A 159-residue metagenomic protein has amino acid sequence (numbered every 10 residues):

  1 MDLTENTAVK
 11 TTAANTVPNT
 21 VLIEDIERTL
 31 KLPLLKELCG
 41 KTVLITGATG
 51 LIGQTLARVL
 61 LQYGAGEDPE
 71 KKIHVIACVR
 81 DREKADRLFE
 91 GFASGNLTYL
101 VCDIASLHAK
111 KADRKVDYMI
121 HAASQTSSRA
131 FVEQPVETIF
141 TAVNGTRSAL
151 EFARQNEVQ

Functional and structural regions predicted by a protein language model:
L22-K41: A short, basic/flexible loop-to-alpha-helix module at the beginning of a structural domain
T42-G66: N-terminal Rossmann NAD(P)H-binding glycine-rich loop of SDR-like oxidoreductase domains
Q54, T98-T141: NAD(P)H-binding glycine-rich loop region in Rossmannoid oxidoreductase-like domains and their noncatalytic homologs
A65-A85: Conserved glycine-rich Rossmann-like NAD(P)H-binding loop of the short-chain dehydrogenase/reductase
E83-L97: Short, conserved SAM-binding/catalytic segment of Class I S-adenosyl-L-methionine-dependent methyltransferases
Y118, G145-S148: Conserved cofactor-binding/catalytic machinery of classical short-chain dehydrogenase/reductase
F140, R147-Q159: Conserved Rossmann-fold NAD(P)-dependent oxidoreductase catalytic core, especially the SDR/UDP-sugar
